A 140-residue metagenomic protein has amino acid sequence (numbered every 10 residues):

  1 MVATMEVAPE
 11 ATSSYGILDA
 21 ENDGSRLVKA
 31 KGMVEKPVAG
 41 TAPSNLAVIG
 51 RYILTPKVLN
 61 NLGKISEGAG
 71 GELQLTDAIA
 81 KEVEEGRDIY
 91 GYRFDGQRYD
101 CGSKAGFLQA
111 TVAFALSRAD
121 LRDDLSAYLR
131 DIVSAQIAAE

Functional and structural regions predicted by a protein language model:
M1-F114, A119-E140: Unchanged
